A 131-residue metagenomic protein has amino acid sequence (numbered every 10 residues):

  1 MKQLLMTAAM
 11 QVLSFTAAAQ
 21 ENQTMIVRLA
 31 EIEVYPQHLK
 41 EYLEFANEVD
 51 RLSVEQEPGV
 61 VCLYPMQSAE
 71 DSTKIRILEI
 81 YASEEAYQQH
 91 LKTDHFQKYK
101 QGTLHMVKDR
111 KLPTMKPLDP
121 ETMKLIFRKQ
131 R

Functional and structural regions predicted by a protein language model:
L4-L5, Q20-V27, Y64-D71, K100-R131: Glycine-rich beta-strand-turn "strand-cap" elements at beta-sheet edges
A8-A18: Hydrophobic h-region of N-terminal signal peptides that target proteins for export in Gram-negative bacteria
Q11, A46-V49, D94, T103-M106 (+1 more regions): Alpha-helix boundary/capping residues
M25-E33, C62-L91, K129: Short, well-ordered beta-strand segments in beta-rich or mixed alpha/beta enzyme and ligand-binding folds
I26-Q56: N-terminal targeting signals for Sec/Tat export/insertion, comprising classic cleavable signal peptides
Q37, E48, E70-S72, A82 (+3 more regions): Short alpha-helical
L52-C62, I80-M115: An amphipathic, aromatic/His-enriched active-site/gating alpha helix that lines ligand/cofactor pockets
